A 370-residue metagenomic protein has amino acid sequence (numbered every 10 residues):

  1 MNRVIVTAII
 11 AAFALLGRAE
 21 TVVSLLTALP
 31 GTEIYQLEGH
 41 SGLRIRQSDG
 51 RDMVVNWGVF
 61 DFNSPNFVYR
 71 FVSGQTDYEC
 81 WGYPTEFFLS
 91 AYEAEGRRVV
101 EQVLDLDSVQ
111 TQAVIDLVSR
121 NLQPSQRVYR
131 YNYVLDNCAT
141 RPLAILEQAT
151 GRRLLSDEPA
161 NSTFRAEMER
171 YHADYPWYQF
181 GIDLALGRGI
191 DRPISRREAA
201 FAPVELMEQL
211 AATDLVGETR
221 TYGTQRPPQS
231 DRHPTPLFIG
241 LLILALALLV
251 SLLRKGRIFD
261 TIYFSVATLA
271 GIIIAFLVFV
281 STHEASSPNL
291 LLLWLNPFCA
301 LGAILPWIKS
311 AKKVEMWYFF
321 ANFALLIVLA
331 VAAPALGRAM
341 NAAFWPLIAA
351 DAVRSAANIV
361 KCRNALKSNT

Functional and structural regions predicted by a protein language model:
N2-I9: Sec-dependent signal peptide recognition, specifically the positively charged N-region followed immediately by
I10-R18: Hydrophobic h-region of N-terminal signal peptides that target proteins for export in Gram-negative bacteria
T21-R97: Glycine-rich catalytic cores of cysteine/serine-nucleophile enzymes that process amide/ester linkages in cell-envelope
G31-T32, R97-D105, P124-Y133: Second-shell loop/turn segments in exported
D107-T111, Q148: Glycine-rich, acidic and aromatic/proline-enriched surface loops and short helix-turn segments that act as binding
S108, I115-R120: Extended, loop-rich substrate-binding clefts of extracytoplasmic carbohydrate-active enzymes
Q110, V114, C138-R141: Stable alpha-helical elements in mature extracytoplasmic
R120-A303, S310-T370: Activation targets extended, charge/polar-rich intrinsically disordered C-terminal tails
